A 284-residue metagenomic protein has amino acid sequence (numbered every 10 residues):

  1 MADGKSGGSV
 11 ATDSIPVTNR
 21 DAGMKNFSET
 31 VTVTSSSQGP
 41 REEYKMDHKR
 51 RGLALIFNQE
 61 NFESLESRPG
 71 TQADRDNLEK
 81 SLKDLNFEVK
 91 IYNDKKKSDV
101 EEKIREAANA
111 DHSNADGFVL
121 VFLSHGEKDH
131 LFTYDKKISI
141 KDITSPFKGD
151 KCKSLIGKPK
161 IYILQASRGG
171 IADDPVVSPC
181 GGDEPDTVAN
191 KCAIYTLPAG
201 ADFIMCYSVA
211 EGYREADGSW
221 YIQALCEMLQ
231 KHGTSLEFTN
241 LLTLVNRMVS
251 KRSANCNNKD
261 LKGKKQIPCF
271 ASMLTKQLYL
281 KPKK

Functional and structural regions predicted by a protein language model:
M1-K284: Cysteine endopeptidase catalytic domains of the caspase/legumain-like
